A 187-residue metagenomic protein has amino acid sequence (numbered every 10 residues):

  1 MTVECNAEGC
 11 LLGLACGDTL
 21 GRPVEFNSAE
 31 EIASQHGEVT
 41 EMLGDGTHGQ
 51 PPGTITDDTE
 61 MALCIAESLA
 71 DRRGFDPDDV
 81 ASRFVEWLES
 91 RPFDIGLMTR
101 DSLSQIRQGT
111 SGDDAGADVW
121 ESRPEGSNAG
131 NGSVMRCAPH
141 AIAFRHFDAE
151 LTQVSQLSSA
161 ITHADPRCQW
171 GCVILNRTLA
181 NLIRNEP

Functional and structural regions predicted by a protein language model:
M1-P187: Structured, active/binding-site neighborhoods that engage oxygen-rich ligands
